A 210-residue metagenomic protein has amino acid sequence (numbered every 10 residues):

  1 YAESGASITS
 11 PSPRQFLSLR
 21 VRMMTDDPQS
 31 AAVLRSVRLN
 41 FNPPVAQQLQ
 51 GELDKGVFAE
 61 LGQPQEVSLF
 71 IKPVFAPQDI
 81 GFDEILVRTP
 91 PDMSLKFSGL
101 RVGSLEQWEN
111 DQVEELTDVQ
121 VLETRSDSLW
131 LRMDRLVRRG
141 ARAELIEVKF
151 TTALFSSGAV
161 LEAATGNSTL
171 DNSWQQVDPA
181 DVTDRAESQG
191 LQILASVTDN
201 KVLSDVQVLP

Functional and structural regions predicted by a protein language model:
Y1-L209: Beta-strand-rich ligand- or partner-binding modules with a strong bias toward extracellular/periplasmic carbohydrate
